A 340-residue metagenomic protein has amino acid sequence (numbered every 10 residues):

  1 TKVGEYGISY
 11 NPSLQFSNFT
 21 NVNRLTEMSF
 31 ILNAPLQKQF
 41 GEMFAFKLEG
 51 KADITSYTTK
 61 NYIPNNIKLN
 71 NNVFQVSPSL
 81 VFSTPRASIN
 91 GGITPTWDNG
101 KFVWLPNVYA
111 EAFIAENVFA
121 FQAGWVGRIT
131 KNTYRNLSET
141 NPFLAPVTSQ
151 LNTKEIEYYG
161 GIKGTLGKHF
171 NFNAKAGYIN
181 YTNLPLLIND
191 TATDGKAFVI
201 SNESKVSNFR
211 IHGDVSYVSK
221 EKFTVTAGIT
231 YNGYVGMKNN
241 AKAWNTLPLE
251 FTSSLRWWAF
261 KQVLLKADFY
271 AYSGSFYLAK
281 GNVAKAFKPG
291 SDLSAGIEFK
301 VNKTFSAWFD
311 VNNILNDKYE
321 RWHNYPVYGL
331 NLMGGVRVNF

Functional and structural regions predicted by a protein language model:
T1-I8, Q15-S29: Flexible loop and strand-edge segments within Gram-negative outer membrane beta-barrel domains
T1-K2, L32-K38, N72-F82: Structured alpha-helical segments in the cores of large, soluble enzyme domains
V3-I8, F40-A45, F82-A87, L151 (+2 more regions): Edge/loop elements at the starts and ends of beta-strands within beta-rich repeat scaffolds
S13, P35-Q37, M43, K47-K51: Extended alpha-helical scaffolds
L14-F16, A52-I54, Y109, Y178-N180: Amphipathic alpha-helical scaffolding segments
F16-T20, L36-F40, I54, F82 (+2 more regions): Beta-strand elements of well-folded, non-transmembrane domains
A45-T96, K220-A227, Y231: Surface-exposed extracellular loop regions of Gram-negative outer-membrane beta-barrel proteins
S88, G92-L105, Y109-F340: Exposed, low-structure sequence patches enriched in small/polar residues
